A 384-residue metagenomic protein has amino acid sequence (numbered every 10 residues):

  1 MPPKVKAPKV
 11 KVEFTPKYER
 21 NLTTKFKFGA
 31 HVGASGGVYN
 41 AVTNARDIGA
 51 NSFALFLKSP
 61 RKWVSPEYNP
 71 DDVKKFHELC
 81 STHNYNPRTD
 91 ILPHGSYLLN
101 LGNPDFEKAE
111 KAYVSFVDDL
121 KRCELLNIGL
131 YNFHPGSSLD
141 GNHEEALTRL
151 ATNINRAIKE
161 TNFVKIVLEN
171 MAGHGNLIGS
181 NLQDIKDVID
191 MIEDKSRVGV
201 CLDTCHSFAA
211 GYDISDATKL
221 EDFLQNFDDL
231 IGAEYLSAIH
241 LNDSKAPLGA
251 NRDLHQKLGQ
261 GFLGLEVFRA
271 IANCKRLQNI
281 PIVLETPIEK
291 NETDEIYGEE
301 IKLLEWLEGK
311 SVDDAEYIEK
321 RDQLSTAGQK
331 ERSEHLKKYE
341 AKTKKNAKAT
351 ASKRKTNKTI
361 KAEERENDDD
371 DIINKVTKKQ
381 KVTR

Functional and structural regions predicted by a protein language model:
M1-P93, L101-K121, L307-K310, I318-R384: N-terminal pre-domain/capping segments
P2-K17, K186-T204, F208-R384: Histidine-acidic metal/acid-base catalytic patches
H31-S35, K58-P60, S96-L98, G136-S138 (+4 more regions): Active-site beta-loop-alpha junctions enriched in small/polar residues
A41-N44, D72-C80, S115, D119 (+6 more regions): A general structural detector for well-ordered alpha-helical segments in enzyme core domains, enriched
T43-G49, N69-L92, D119-N127, N155-N162 (+3 more regions): Acidic (Asp/Glu)-rich catalytic clusters
A45, H94, C123, Y131 (+4 more regions): Conserved, mostly hydrophobic/aromatic
V64-D72, N103-S115, G141-T152, N176-D184 (+3 more regions): Alpha-helix N-cap and loop-to-helix initiation/capping positions
N100-G199: Active-site acidic/histidine proton-transfer and metal-coordination neighborhood in alpha/beta enzyme cores
